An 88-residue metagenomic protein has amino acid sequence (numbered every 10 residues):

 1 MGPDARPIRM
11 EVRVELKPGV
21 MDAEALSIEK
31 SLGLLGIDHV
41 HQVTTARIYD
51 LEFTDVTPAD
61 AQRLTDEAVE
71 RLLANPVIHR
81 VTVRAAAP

Functional and structural regions predicted by a protein language model:
M1-P88: Non-catalytic terminal accessory/regulatory regions of metabolic enzymes
